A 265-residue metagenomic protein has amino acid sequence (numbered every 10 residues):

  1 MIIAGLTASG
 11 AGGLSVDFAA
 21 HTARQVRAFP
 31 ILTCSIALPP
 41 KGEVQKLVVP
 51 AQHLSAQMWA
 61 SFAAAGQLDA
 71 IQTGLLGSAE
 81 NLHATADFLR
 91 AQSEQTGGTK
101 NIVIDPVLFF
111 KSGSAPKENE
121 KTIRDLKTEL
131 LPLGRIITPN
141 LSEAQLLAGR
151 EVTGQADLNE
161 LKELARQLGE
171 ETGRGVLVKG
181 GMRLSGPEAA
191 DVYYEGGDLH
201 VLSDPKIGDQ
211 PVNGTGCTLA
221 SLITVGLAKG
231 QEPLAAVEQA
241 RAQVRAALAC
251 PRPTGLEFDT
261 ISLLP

Functional and structural regions predicted by a protein language model:
M1-I2, L14, F18-P116: Conserved N-terminal subdomain of the carbohydrate kinase-like
A4-S9, L199-N213: Short pre-catalytic strand/loop immediately N-terminal to key active-site residues, enriched for Gly-Thr
T7, S35-I36, G77, L108 (+4 more regions): Glycine-rich beta-alpha junction loops
G13, N140, G216: Short, conserved phosphate/pyrophosphate- and ester-handling motifs at nucleotide-, phospho-/glycolipid
Q25-F29, L199-H200, G226-A240: Phosphate-handling active-site elements
V48, L234-P265: Charged C-terminal helix
K117-L199: Conserved phosphate/ATP/ADP-binding segment of small-molecule kinases
Q145-L146, D209-P233: Short, small-residue alpha-helix embedded
